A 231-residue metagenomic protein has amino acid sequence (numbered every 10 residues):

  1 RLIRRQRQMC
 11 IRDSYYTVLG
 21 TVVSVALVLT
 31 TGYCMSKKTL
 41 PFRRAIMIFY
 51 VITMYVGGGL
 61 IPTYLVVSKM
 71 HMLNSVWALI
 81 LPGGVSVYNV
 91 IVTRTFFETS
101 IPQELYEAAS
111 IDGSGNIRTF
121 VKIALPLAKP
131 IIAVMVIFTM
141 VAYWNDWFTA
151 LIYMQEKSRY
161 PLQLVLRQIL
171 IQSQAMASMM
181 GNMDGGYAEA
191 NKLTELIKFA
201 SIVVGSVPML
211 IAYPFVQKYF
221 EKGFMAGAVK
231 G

Functional and structural regions predicted by a protein language model:
R5-Q8, R12-G231: A hydrophobic, multi-pass inner-membrane permease signature
